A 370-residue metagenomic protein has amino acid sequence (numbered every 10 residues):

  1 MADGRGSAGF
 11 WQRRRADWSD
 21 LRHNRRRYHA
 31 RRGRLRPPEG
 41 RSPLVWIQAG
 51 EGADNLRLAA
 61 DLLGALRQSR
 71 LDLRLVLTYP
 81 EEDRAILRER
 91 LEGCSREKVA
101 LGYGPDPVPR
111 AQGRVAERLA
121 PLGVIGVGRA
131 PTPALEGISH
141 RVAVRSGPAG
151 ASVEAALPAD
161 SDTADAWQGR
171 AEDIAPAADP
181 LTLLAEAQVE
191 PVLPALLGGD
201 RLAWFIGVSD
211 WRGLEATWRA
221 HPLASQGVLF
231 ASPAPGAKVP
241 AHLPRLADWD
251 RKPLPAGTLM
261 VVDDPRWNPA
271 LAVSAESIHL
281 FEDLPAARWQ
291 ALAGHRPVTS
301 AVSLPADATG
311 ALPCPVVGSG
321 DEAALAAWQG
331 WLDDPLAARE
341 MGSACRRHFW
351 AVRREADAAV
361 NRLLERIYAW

Functional and structural regions predicted by a protein language model:
M1-T78, A216-Q226: N-terminal subdomain of nucleotide-sugar transferases
A2-E39, R145-D210, S343, R347: A nucleotide-sugar donor-handling region in carbohydrate enzymes
A30, H140, A293-G294: Alpha-helix C-terminal capping segments
P43-L183, G207-G213, H221, P233-R288: Active-site and donor-binding regions of nucleotide-sugar-utilizing enzymes
Q112, P191-L193, A324, W328: Generic hydrophobic alpha-helical segments
A151-V153, G169-R170, V273-S343, R347-H348: Catalytic binding pocket for nucleotide-activated donors in carbohydrate/polymer assembly enzymes
V352-W370: C-terminal alpha-helical cap of glycosyltransferases
